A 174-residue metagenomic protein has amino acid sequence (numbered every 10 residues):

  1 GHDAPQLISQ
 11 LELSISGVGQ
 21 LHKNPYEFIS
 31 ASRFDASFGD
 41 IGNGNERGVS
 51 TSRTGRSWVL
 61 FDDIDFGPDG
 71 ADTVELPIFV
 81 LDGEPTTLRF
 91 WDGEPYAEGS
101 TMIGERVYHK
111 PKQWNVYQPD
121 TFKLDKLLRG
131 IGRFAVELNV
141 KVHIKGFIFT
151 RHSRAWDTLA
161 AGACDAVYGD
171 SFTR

Functional and structural regions predicted by a protein language model:
G1-R151, A161: Extracytoplasmic
S153-V167: Short helices/loops that flank or line small-molecule/ion binding pockets
Y168-R174: A ligand-binding cleft/hinge motif common to bilobed small-molecule-binding domains
